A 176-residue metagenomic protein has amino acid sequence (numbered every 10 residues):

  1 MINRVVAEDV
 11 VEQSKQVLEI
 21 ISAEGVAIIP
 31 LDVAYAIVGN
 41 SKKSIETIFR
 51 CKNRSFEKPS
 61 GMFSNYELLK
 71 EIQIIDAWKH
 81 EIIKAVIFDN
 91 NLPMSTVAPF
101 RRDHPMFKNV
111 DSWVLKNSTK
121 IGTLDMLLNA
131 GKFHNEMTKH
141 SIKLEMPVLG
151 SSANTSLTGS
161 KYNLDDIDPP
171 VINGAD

Functional and structural regions predicted by a protein language model:
M1-D176: Active-site-adjacent structural elements in enzyme catalytic cores
